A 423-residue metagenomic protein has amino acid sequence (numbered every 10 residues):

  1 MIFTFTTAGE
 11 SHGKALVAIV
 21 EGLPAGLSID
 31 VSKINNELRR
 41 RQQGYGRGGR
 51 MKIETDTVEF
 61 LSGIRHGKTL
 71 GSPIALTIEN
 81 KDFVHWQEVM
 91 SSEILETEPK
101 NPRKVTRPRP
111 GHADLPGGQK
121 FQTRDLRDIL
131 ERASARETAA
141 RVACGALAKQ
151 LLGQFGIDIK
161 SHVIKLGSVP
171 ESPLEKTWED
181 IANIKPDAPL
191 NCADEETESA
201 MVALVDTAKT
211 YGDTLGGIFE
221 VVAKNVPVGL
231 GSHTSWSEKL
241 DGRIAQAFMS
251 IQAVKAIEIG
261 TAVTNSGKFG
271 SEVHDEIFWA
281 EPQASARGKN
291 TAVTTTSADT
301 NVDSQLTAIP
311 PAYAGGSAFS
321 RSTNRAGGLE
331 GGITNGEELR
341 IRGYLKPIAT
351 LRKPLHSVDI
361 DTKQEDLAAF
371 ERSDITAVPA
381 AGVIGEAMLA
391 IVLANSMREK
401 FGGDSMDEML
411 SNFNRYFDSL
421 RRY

Functional and structural regions predicted by a protein language model:
M1-P282, G316-Y423: Generic N-terminal targeting/processing segments that precede catalytic cores or assembly contacts
E281-A318: Intrinsic disorder/low-complexity segments
